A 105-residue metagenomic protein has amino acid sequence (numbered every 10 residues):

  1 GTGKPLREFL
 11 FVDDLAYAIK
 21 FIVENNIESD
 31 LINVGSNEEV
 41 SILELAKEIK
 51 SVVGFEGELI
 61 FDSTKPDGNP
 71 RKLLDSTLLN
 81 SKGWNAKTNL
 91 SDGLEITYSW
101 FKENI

Functional and structural regions predicted by a protein language model:
G1-I105: C-terminal substrate-binding subdomain of Rossmann-fold SDR/epimerase-dehydratase oxidoreductases
